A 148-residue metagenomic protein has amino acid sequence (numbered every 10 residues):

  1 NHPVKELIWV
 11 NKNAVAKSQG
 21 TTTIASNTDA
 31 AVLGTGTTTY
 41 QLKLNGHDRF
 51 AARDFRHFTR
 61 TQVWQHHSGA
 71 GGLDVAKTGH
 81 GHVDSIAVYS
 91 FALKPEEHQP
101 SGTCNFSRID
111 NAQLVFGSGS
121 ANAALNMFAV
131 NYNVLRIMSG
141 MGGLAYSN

Functional and structural regions predicted by a protein language model:
N1-N148: Beta-strand-centric surfaces of beta-sandwich/beta-rich domains
